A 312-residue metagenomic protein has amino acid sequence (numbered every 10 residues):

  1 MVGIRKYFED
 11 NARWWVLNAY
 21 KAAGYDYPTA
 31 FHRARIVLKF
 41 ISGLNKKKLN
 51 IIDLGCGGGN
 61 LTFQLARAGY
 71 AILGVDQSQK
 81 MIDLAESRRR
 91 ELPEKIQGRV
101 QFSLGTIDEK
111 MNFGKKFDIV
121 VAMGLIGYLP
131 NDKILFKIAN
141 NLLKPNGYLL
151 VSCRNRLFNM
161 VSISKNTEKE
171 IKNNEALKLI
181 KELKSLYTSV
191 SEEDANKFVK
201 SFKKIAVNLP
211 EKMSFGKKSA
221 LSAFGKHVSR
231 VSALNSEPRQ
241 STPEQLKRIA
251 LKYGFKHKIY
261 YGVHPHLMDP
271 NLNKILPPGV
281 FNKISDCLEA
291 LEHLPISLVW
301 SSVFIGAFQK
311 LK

Functional and structural regions predicted by a protein language model:
M1-K46, Q64, M81-L84, L92 (+4 more regions): Conserved class I S-adenosyl-L-methionine
G55-G57: Class I SAM-dependent methyltransferase "Motif I" SAM/SAH-binding loop
N60-E109: Class I SAM-dependent methyltransferase SAM/SAH-binding core
V121: A conserved beta-strand element that flanks and buttresses the S-adenosyl-L-methionine
G124-L125: Short catalytic micro-motifs in class I SAM-dependent methyltransferases
K133-P145: A short glycine-rich, Lys/Arg-flanked "PGG" loop and its adjoining helix->strand segment in the class I
L150-K212: Conserved class I S-adenosyl-L-methionine
K203-I249, H257-K312: A C-terminal cap/extension of S-adenosyl-L-methionine-dependent methyltransferases that defines the acceptor-substrate
